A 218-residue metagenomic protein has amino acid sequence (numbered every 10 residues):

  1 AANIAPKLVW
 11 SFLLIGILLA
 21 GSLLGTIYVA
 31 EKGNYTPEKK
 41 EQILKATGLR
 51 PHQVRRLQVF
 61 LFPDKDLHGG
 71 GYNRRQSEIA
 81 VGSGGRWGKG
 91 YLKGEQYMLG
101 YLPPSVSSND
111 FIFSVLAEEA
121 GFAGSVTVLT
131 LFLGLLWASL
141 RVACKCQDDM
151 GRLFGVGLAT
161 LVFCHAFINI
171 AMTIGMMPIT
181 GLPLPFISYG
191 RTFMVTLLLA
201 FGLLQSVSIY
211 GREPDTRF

Functional and structural regions predicted by a protein language model:
A1-F12: Cytosolic-side transmembrane helix boundary signature
A5, G25, V29-N34, L140-Q147 (+3 more regions): Membrane-interfacial segments
S11-F122, D149-M150: Hydrophobic, glycine- and aromatic-enriched re-entrant/interface helices and adjoining loop segments
F12, G16-A20, V126, T130-G134 (+2 more regions): Generic alpha-helical transmembrane segments of integral inner-membrane proteins, especially permease/transport modules
L24, H52, G134-R141, V162 (+2 more regions): Transmembrane alpha-helix boundary/anchor motif
K32, S108-F113, L136-K145, N169-M176 (+1 more regions): Transmembrane helix-loop junctions in multi-pass membrane proteins
F122-A166: Hydrophobic transmembrane alpha-helices and their immediate junctions
C164-F218: A juxtamembrane structural motif centered on a specific transmembrane helix
